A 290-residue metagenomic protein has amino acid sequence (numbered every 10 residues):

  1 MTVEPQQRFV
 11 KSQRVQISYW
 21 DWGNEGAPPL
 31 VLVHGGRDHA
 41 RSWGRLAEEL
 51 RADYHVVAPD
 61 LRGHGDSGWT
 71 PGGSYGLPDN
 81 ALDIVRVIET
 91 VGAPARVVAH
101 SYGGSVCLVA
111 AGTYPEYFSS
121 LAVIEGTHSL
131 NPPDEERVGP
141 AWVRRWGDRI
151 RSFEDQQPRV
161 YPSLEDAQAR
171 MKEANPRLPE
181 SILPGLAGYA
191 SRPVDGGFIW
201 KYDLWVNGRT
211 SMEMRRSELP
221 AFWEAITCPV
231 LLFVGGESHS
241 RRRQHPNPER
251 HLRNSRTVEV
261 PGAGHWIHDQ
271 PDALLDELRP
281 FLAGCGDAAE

Functional and structural regions predicted by a protein language model:
M1-L30, R51-Y54, G92-P94, H128 (+1 more regions): Alpha/beta-hydrolase fold catalytic core
Q13-V15, W20, V57-Y102, D134-R137 (+1 more regions): Active-site loop/oxyanion-hole signature of alpha/beta-hydrolase fold enzymes
S18-G68: Conserved HGGG/HGGXW glycine-rich cap/lid loop of the alpha/beta-hydrolase fold
A93-V138: Conserved hydrolase catalytic core segment
I124-R159: A catalytic-pocket lid/entrance helix-loop region that shapes and gates access to the active site across common
D155-E213: Conserved alpha/beta-hydrolase catalytic His-Asp/Glu region
A225-A263: Conserved loop-alpha-helix segment in the C-terminal half of the alpha/beta-hydrolase fold that carries the catalytic
A263-L275: Catalytic histidine-centered segment of alpha/beta-hydrolase-like enzymes
